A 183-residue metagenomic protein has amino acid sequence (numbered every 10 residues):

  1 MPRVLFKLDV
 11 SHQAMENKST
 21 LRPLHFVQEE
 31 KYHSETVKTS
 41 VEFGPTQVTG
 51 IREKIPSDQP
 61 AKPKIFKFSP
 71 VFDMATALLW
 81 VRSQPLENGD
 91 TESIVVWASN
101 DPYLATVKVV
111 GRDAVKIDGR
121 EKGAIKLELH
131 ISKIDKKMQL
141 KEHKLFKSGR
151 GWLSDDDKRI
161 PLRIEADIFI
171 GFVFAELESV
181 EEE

Functional and structural regions predicted by a protein language model:
M1-P45, L86-E183: Acidic, serine/threonine-rich low-complexity disordered tracts
T39-Q84: Hydrophobic, well-structured mid-protein blocks that either form specific transmembrane helices
